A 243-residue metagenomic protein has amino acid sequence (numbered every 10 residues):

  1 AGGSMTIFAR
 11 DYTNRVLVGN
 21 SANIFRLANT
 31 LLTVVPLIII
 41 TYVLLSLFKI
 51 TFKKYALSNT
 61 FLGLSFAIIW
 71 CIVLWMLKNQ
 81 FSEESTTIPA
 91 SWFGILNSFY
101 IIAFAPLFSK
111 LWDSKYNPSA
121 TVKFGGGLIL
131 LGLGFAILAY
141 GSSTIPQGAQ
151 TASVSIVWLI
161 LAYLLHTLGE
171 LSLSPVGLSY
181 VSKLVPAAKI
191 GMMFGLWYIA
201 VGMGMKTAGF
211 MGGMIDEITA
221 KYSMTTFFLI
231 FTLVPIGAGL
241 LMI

Functional and structural regions predicted by a protein language model:
A1-S21, T30-I38, Y42, F52 (+2 more regions): Extracytoplasmic gate region of multi-pass secondary transporters
I50-F61, D113-L131: Cytoplasmic membrane-interface "Motif A"-like loop-to-helix N-cap segments of 12-TM Major Facilitator Superfamily
A67-Q80, G126-T151: C-terminal ends and interior cores of transmembrane alpha-helices in multi-pass membrane transporters/permeases
T87-I88, I156-V157, V185-L196, M224: Loop-to-transmembrane helix entry/capping segments in MFS-fold secondary transporters and related SLC/MFSD carriers
G126-I129, Y222-I243: Symmetry-related core transmembrane helices of the 12-TM Major Facilitator Superfamily/SLC fold
A136-Y140, G202-I218: A gly/Pro-rich, aromatic-decorated transmembrane alpha-helix motif that marks the paired, flexible gating helices
Q147-S172: Hydrophobic core of transmembrane alpha-helices in multi-pass small-molecule transporters, especially MFS/SLC-type
Y163, L171-P186: Intracellular juxtamembrane helix-capping segments at the cytosolic ends of symmetry-related transmembrane helices
